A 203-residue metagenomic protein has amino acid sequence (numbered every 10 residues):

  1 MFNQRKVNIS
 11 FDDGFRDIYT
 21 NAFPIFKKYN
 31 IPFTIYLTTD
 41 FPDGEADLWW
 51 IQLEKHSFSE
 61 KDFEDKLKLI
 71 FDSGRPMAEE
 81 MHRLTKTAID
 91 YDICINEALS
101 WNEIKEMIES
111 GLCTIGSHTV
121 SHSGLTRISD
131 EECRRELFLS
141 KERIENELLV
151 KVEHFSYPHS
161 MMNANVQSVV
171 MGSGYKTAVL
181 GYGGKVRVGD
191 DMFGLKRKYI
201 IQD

Functional and structural regions predicted by a protein language model:
M1-E109: Active-site beta->alpha N-cap acidic-glycine motif
M1-S10, R16-Y19, L48, S110 (+1 more regions): C-terminal active-site subregion of NodB/CE4 polysaccharide deacetylases
I31, S121, D191: Residues that flank catalytic or metal-binding motifs in active/ligand-binding sites
P32, T114, K176: Residue-level detector of anion-binding/catalytic polar loops
L37, G116-T119, H154-H159: Short beta-strand segments
F41-D43, S123, P158-M161: Feature marks short, surface-exposed loop/turn motifs that line or immediately flank catalytic pockets and channel
L99-I104, I108-E132: Histidine/lysine/aspartate-rich catalytic loop segments that bind and position anionic ligands
